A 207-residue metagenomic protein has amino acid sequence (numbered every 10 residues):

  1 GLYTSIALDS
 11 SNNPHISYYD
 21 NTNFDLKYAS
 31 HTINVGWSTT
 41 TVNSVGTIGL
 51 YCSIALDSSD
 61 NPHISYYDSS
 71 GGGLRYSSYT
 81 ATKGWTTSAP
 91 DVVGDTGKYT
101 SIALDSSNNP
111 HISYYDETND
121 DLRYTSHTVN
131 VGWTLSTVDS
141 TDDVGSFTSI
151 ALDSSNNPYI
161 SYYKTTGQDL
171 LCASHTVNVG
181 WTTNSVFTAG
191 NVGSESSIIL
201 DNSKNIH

Functional and structural regions predicted by a protein language model:
G1-H207: Extracellular, repeat-based ectodomains that mediate carbohydrate processing or recognition
